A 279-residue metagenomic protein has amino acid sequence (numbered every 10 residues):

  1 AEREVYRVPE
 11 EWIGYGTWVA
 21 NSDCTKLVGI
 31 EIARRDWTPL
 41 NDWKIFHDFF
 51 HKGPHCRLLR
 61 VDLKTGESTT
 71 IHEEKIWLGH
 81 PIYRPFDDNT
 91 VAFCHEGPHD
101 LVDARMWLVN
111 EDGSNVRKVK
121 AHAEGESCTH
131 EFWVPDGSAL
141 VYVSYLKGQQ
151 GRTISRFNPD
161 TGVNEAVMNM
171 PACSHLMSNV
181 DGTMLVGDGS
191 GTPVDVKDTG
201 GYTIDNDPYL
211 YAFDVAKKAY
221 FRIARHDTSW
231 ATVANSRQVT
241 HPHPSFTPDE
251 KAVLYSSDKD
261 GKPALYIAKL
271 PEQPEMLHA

Functional and structural regions predicted by a protein language model:
A1, D62-G66, N110-S114, N158-G162 (+2 more regions): Short loop/turn segments that connect beta-strands within beta-propeller blades
A1-R57, G66, T70-E73: Asp-box/WD-like beta-propeller blade repeats and closely related beta-sheet repeat scaffolds
V8-G14, E74-G79, H122-C128, N169-H175 (+1 more regions): Short coil/turn segments at the loop-to-beta-strand junctions that recur within blades of beta-propeller repeat folds
T17-L27, P81-V91, E131-V141, L176-L185 (+1 more regions): Blade-terminus and WD-like Trp-Asp/Gly-His loop motifs, strongest in beta-propeller folds
G29-G53, C94-D103, Y145-K147, G187-N206: Short, conserved, GDST-rich strand-edge loop motifs in beta-rich repeat architectures
A123, V167-M177, K218-S245: Conserved blade-ending motifs and adjacent loop-strand segments that build the rim/top face of beta-propeller domains
Q149-R152, V167-R222: Loop/turn-rich, solvent-exposed surfaces of beta-rich toroidal or solenoidal domains
T240-A279: Blade-level signature of beta-propeller repeat domains, shared across WD40, Kelch, NHL, RCC1 and BNR/Asp-box propellers
